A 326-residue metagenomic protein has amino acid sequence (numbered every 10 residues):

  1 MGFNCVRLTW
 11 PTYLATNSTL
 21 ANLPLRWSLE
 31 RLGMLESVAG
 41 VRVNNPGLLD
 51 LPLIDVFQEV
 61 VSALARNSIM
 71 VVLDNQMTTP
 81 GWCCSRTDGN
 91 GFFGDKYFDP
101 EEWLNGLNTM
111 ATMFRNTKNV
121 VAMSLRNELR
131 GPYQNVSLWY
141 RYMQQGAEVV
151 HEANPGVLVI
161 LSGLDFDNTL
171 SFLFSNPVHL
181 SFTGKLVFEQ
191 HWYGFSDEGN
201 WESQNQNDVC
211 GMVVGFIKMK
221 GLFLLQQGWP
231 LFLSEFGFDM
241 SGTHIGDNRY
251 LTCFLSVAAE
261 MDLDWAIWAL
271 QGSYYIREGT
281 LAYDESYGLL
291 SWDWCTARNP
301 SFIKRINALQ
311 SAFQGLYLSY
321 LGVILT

Functional and structural regions predicted by a protein language model:
M1-L158, G163-S175, D293, F302: Active-site mouth of glycoside hydrolases
W10-T12, N75, W192-G194, F238 (+1 more regions): Short beta-strand segments enriched in hydrophobic/aromatic residues within well-folded beta-rich domains
A39-L48, T109, F195-E198, L222-Q226 (+2 more regions): Low-complexity, flexible helical/coil segments
M70, F166, F238, G272-S273: Conserved beta-strand elements of beta-rich interaction domains across eukaryotes, especially beta-propellers
V71-V72, F232, A266: Conserved Rossmann-like nucleotide-binding pocket used by diverse enzymes that bind dinucleotide cofactors
G94-Y97, E101-L263, Y283-W294: Extracellular glycoside hydrolase catalytic/binding regions
T243-T326: Aromatic-rich peripheral "rim/lid" segments of glycoside hydrolase catalytic domains that contact and position glycan
